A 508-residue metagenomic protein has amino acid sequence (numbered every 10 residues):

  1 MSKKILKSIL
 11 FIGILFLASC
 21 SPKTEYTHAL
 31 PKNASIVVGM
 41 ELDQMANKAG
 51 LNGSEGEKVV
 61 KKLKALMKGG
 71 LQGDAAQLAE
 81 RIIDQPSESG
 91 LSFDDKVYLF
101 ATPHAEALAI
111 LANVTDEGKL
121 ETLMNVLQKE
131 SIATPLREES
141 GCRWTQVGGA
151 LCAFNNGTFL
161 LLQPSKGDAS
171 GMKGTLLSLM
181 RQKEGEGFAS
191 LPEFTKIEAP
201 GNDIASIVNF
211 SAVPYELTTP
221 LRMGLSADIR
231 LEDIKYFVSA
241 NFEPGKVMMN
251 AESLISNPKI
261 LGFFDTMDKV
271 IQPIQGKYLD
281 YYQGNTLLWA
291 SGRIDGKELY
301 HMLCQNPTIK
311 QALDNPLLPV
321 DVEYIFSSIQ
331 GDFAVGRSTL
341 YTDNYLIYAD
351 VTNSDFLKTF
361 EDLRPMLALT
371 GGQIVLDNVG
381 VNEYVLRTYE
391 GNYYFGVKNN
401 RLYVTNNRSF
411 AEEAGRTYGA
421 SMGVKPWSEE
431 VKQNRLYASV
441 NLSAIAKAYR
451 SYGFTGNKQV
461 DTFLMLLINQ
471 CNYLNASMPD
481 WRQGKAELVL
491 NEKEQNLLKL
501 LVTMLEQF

Functional and structural regions predicted by a protein language model:
M1-A18: Sec-dependent bacterial lipoprotein signal peptides
C20-I132, E138-Q146, S190-N344, F360-D362 (+2 more regions): Structural boundary/hinge residues at secondary-structure and domain interfaces
D43, V114-G118, G157, S165-K166 (+4 more regions): Solvent-exposed coil/turn segments that connect beta secondary-structure elements in extracytoplasmic/periplasmic
G56-D95, Q128-P244, L317-P319, Q373 (+2 more regions): An internal, short helix-loop-strand segment that often contains or flanks glycine-aspartate motifs
E117-T122, L151-A153, G167-G174, S256-F264 (+4 more regions): Short, surface-exposed beta-strand/loop "edge" segments at domain boundaries and coil↔beta transitions
S253, G292-I294, A349-V351, T405-N407 (+2 more regions): Active-site proximal loops enriched in glycine and acidic residues that flank catalytic Cys/His/Asp and coordinate
T342-T352: Loop/turn-rich, solvent-exposed surfaces of beta-rich toroidal or solenoidal domains
S477-F508: Hydrophobic, glycine-enriched assembly/anchoring segments
